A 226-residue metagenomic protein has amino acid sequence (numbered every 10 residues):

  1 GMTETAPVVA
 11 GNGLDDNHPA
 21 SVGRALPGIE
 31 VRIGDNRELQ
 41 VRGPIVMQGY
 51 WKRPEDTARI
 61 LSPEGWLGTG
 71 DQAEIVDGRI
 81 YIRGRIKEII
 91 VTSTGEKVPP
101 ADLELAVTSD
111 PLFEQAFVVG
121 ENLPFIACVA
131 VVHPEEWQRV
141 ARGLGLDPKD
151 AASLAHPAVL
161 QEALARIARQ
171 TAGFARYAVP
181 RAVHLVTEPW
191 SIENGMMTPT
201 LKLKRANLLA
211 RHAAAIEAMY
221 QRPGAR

Functional and structural regions predicted by a protein language model:
G1-E4, G23, V118-V119: Beta-strand->loop->alpha-helix junctions that form or flank phosphate-binding loops in nucleotide-handling enzymes
G1-T5, P44, Y50-W51, C128-V129: Adenylate-forming
M2-A20, R53-D56, P134: Active-site loops of AMP-binding adenylate-forming
A25-T92: Conserved ATP-binding/catalytic segment of the ANL
V31, G78, V107, C128 (+1 more regions): Residue-level signal for inorganic ion chemistry
V46, R79-T108, W137-P157, R176-P180 (+2 more regions): Adenylate-forming
Q72, D110-E136: C-terminal boundary motif of the adenylate-forming
I90, Q115-V118, P124, R166-R226: Conserved C-terminal "lid"/linker of ANL adenylate-forming enzymes
